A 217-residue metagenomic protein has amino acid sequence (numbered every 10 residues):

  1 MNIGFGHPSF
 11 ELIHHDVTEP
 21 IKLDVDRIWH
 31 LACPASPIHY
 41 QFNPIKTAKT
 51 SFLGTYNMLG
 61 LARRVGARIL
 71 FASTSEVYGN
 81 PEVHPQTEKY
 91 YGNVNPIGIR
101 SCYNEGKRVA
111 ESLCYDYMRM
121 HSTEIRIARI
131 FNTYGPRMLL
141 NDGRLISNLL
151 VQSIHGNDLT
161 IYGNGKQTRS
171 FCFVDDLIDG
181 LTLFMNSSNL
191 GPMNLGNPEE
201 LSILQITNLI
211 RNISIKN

Functional and structural regions predicted by a protein language model:
M1, E11-D16, W29, N132 (+1 more regions): C-terminal substrate-binding subdomain of Rossmann-fold SDR/epimerase-dehydratase oxidoreductases
N2-H7, M118-R119: Short, conserved catalytic or adaptor-binding loops enriched in Gly and charged residues
H14-T50, L61: NAD(P)H-binding glycine-rich loop region in Rossmannoid oxidoreductase-like domains and their noncatalytic homologs
I28-P34, I69-S75, A128-I130: SDR active-site strand-loop-helix element
F42-N57, R64, R68, V77-I127 (+1 more regions): Catalytic helix-loop patch of NAD(P)-dependent Rossmann-fold dehydrogenases
F52-G60, D175-I178, T182: Conserved active-site region of classical short-chain dehydrogenase/reductase
V109, L113, Y117, L149 (+2 more regions): Hydrophobic alpha-helix immediately C-terminal to the catalytic Tyr-X-X-X-Lys motif of short-chain
